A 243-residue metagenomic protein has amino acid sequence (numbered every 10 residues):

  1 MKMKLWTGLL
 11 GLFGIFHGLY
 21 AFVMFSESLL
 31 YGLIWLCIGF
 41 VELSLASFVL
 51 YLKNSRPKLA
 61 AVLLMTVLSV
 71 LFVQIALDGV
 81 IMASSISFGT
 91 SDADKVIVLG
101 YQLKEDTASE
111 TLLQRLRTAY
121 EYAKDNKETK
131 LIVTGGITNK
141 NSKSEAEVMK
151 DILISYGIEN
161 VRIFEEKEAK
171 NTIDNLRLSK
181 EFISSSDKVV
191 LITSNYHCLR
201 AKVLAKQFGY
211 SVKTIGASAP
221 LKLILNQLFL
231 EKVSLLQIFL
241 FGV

Functional and structural regions predicted by a protein language model:
M1-G8, L52-S55, S185, G242-V243: Short, Lys/Arg-enriched, disordered terminal segments
K4-L50: Membrane-embedded alpha-helical segments of integral membrane proteins
W6-F13, L63-V70, L230: Hydrophobic alpha-helical transmembrane segments of polytopic
F16-V23, L45-V49, V73, L77-V80 (+2 more regions): Residue-level signal for alpha-helical transmembrane segments in multi-pass membrane proteins
S26-L29, M82, I86, G242-V243: Transmembrane helix-loop junctions in multipass membrane proteins, especially transporters and channels
L45-S87: Transmembrane alpha-helices and immediately adjacent membrane-cytoplasm interface residues in multi-pass integral
S69, A76-L230: A structural signal for short, hydrophobic/glycine-enriched beta-strand patches
I224-V243: A transmembrane-helix-recognition feature enriched in membrane-embedded lipid enzymes and envelope glyco-/phospholipid
